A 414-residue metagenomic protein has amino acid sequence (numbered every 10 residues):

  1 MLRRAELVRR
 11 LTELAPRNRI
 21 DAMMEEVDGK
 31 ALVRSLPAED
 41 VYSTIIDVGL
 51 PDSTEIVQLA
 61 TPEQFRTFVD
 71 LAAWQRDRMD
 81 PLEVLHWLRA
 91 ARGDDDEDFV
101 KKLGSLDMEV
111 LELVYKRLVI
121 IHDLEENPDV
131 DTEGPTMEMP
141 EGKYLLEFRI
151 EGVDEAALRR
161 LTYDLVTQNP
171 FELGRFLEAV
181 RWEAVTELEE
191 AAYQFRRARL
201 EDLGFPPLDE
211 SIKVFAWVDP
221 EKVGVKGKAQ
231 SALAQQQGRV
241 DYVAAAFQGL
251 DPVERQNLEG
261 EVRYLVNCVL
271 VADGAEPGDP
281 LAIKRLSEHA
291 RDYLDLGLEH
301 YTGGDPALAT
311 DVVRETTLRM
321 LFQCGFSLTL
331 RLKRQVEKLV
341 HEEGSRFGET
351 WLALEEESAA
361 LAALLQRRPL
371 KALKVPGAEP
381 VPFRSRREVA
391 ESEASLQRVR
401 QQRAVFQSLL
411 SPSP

Functional and structural regions predicted by a protein language model:
M1-L59, E63-P414: General marker for long, soluble alpha-helical cores
